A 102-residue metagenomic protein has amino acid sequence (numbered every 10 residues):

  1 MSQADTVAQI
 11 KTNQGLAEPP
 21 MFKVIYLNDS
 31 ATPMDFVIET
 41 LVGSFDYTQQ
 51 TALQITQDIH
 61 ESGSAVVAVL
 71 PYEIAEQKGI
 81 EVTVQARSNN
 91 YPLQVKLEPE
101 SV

Functional and structural regions predicted by a protein language model:
S2-V102: Terminal domain-initiation and capping elements
